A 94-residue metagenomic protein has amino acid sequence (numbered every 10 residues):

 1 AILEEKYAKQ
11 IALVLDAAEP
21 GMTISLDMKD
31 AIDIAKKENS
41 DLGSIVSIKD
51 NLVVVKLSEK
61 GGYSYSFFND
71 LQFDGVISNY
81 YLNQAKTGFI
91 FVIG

Functional and structural regions predicted by a protein language model:
A1-G94: Long, compositionally biased, intrinsically disordered regions
